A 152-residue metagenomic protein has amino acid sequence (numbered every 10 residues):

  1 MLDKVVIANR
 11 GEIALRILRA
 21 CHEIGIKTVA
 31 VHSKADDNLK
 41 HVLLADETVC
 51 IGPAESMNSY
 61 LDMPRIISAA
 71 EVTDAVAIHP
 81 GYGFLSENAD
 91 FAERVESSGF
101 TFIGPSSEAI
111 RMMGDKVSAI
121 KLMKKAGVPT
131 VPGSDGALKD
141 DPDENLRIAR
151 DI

Functional and structural regions predicted by a protein language model:
M1-I152: N-terminal beta-alpha lobe that positions the nucleotide/phosphoryl donor in ATP/NTP-coupled carboxylate activation
